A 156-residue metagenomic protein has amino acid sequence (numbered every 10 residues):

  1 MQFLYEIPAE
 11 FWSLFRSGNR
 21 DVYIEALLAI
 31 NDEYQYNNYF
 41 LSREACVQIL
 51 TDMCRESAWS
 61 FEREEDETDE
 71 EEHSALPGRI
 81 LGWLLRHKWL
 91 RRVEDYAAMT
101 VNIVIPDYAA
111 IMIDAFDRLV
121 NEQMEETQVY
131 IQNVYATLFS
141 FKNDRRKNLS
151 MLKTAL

Functional and structural regions predicted by a protein language model:
M1-I24: Intrinsically disordered, low-complexity serine/threonine- and proline-rich regulatory segments
R20, Y39-R43, E70-S74: Alpha-helix N-cap/helix-initiation sites
D21-Y39, T137: Positively charged, polyanion-binding regions of nucleic-acid-associated proteins
Y34, S57-E70, P77, M99: Extended helical regulatory/linker subdomains that flank P-loop NTPase cores
S42-D66: DNA-recognition alpha helix
D69-R79, R92-V93, I103: Chromatin/DNA-recognition segments of nuclear transcriptional regulators
G82-A97: A short, conserved structural fragment
Y96-L156: Extended alpha-helical scaffolds
